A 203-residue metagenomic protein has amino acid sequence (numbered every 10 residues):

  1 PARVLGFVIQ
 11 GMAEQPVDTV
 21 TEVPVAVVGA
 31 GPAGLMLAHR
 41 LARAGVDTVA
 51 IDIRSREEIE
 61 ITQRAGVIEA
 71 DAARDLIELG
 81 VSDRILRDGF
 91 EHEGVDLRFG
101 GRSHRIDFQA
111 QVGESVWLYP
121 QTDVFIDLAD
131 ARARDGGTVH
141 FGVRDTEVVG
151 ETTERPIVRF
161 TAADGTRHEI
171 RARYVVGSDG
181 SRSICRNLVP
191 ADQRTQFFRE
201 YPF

Functional and structural regions predicted by a protein language model:
G6-T21: A short, basic/flexible loop-to-alpha-helix module at the beginning of a structural domain
D18-A33: Beta1/beta-strand and adjacent pyrophosphate-binding region of the FAD-binding site in flavoprotein oxidoreductases
V23, G165-Y174: Core beta-strand elements of the Rossmann-like FAD/NAD(P) dinucleotide-binding domain in flavoenzyme oxidoreductases
V28, I170-G180: Short hydrophobic core segments
A42-Q63: Glycine-rich FAD pyrophosphate-binding loop
I61-R64, E69-D135, V149-T152: Active-site-adjacent segment of FAD-dependent monooxygenases/related oxidoreductases
F141-P156: A conserved short coil-to-beta-strand element within the FAD-binding core of flavoproteins
G177-A191: Flavin (primarily FAD) binding-site architecture
